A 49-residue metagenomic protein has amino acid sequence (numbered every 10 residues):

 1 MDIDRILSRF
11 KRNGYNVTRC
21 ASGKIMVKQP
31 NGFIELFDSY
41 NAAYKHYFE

Functional and structural regions predicted by a protein language model:
M1-D2, A21: Generic detector of short, locally flexible boundary/turn motifs and exposed helical patches
D2-N13, D38-E49: A short, charged, amphipathic alpha-helix used as a generic interaction element across diverse proteins
K11-P30: Short aromatic-glycine-(Arg/Gly/Cys) micro-motifs in beta-strand/loop hairpins
K28-D38, A42: A short, exposed loop/beta-hairpin motif centered on an aromatic-Gly-Thr core
